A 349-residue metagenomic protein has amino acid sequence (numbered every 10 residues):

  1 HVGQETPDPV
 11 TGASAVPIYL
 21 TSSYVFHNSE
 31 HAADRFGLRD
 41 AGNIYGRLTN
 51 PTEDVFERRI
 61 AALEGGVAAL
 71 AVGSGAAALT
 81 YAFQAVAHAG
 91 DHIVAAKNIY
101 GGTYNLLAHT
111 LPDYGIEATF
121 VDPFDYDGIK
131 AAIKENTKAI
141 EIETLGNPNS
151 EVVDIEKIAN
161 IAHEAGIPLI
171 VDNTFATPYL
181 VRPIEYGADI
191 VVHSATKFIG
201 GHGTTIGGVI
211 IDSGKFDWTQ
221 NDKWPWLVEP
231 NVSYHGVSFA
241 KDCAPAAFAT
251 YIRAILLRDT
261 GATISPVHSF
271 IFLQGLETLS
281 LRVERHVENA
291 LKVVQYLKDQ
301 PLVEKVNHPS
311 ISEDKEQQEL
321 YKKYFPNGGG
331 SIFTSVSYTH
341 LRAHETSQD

Functional and structural regions predicted by a protein language model:
H1-I18, I210: Short conserved active-site loop signatures built around small residues
P7, A69-D299, N307: Conserved PLP-enzyme active-site core in the AAT-like
T11, L20-V25, S29: Positively charged, low-complexity intrinsically disordered leader regions
A15, L291, N307-T334: Conserved glycine-rich beta-strand-loop-beta hairpin in the small C-terminal domain of fold type I
N28-T80, G102-T110: Conserved N-terminal alpha-helix of the aminotransferase class I/II PLP-enzyme fold
G65, L302-K305: Glycine-centered tight turns that cap/initiate beta-strands
I211, T334-V336: Short hydrophobic/aromatic beta-strand micro-patches that form the beta-sheet surface supporting nucleotide- or nucleic
T339-T346: Conserved small/polar residues in nucleotide/adenosyl-binding loops
